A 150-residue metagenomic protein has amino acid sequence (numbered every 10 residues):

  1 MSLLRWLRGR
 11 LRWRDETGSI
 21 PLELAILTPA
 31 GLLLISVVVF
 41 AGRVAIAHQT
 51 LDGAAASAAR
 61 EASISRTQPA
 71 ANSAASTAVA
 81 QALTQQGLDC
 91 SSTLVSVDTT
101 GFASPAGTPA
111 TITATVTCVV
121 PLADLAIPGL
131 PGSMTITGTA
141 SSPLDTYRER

Functional and structural regions predicted by a protein language model:
M1-T77: Alpha-helical assembly-interface signal, strongest on the long, hydrophobic N-terminal helix that forms
S2-R5, I64, Q68-R150: Short, conserved structural patches
